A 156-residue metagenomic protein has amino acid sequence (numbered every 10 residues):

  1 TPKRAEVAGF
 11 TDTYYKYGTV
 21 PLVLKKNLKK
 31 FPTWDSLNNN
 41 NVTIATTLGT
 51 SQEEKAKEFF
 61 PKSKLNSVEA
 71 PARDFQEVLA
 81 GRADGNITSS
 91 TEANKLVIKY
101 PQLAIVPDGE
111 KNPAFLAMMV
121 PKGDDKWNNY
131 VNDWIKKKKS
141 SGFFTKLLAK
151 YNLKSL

Functional and structural regions predicted by a protein language model:
T1-S36, A104, G109-K111: Acidic, polar ligand-binding/catalytic clefts
T1-V7, E54-E58, L79-N112: A ligand-binding cleft/hinge motif common to bilobed small-molecule-binding domains
K16-V23, S90, N94-K136, K154-L156: Periplasmic-binding protein-like
V20-Q76, S90-E92, D125, Y130: Bilobed "Venus flytrap"/periplasmic-binding protein-like clamshell domains and structurally analogous long
W34, F59, K99-Y100, K150: Residue-level signal for well-ordered alpha-helical positions
N41, S51-L65, I105-P107, I135-L156: Ligand-binding clefts/hinges and TM-proximal coupling segments of bilobed small-molecule sensing domains
